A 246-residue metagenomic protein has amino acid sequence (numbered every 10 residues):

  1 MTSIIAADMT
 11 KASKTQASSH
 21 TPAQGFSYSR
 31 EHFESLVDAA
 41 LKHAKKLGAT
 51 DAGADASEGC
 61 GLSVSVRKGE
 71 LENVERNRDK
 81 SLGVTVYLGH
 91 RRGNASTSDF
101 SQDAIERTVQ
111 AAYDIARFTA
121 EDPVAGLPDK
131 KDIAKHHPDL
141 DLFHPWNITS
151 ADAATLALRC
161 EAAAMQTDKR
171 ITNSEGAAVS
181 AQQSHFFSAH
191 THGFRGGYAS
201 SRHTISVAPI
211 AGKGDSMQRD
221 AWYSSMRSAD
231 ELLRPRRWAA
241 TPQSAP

Functional and structural regions predicted by a protein language model:
M1-P246: Active-site bordering "gate/hinge" segments that shape substrate access to catalytic or cofactor-binding pockets
